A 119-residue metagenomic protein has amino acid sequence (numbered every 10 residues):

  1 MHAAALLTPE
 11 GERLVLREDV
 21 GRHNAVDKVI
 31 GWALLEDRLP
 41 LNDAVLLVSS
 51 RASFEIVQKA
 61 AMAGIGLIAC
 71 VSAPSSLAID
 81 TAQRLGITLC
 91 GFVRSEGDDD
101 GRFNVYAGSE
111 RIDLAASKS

Functional and structural regions predicted by a protein language model:
M1-R51, I56-Q58: Conserved mixed alpha/beta catalytic, RNA-binding, or beta-rich assembly cores of soluble enzyme, regulatory
V57-S119: Conserved catalytic-core subdomain
